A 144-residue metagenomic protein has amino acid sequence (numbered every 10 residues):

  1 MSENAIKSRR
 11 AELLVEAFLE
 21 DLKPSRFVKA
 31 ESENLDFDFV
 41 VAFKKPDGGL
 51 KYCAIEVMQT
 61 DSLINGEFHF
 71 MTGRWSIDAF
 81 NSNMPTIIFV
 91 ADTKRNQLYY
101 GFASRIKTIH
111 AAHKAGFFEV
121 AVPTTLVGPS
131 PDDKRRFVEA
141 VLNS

Functional and structural regions predicted by a protein language model:
M1-L35, V41-S144: Mixed-charge (Asp/Glu-Lys/Arg
